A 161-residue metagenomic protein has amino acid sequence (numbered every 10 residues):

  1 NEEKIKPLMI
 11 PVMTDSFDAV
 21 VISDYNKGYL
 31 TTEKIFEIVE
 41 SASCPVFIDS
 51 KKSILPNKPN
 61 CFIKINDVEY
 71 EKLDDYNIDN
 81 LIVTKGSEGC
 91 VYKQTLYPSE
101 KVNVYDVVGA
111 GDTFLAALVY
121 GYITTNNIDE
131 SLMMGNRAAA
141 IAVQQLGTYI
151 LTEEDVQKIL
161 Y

Functional and structural regions predicted by a protein language model:
N1-F17: Conserved phosphate-binding/catalytic loop of the ribokinase/pfkB sugar-kinase fold
M13-A19, E33-P59, K72-Y161: Conserved phosphate-binding/catalytic region of the ribokinase-like
F17-Y29: Short acidic, glycine-rich surface-loop motifs adjacent to enzyme active sites
C61-D67: A short beta-strand/loop micro-motif in the catalytic core of glycosyltransferases that engages the nucleotide-sugar
